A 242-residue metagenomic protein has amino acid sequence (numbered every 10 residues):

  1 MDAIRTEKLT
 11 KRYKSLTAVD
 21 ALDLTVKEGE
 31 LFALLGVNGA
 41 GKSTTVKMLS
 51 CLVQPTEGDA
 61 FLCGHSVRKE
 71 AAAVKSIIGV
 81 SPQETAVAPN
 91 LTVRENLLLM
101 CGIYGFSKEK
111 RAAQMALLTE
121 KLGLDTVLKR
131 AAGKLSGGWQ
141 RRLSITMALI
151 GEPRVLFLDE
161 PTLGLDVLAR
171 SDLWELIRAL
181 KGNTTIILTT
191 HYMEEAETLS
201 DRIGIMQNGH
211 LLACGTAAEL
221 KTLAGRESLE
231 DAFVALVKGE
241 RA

Functional and structural regions predicted by a protein language model:
N90, A131-G138: Conserved ABC ATPase signature
L98, G102, E109-V127: Conserved ABC ATPase "signature" region
E152: Conserved catalytic motifs of ABC-family nucleotide-binding domains
L156-E160: Catalytic Walker B motif of ABC-type/P-loop ATPase nucleotide-binding domains
C214-G215: ABC ATPase "signature
